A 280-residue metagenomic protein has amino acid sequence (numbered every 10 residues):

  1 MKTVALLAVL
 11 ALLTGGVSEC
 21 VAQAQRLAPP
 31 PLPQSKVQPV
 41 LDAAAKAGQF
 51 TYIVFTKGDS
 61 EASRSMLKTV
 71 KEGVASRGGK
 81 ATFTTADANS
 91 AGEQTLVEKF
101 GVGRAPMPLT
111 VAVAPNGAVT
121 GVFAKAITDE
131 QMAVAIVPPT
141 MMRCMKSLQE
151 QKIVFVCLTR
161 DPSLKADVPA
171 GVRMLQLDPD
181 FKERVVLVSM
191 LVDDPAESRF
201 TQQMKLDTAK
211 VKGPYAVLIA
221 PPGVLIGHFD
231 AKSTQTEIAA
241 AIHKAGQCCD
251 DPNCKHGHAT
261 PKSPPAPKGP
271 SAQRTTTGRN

Functional and structural regions predicted by a protein language model:
M1-A5: Positively charged n-region of N-terminal signal peptides that target proteins for export
L7-G16: Bacterial N-terminal signal peptides
G16-Q23: Sec/Tat signal peptide C-region and signal peptidase I cleavage site
Q23-Q49, A126-Q151, A241-N280: N-terminal leader/targeting and pre-domain segments
L32, F55-K57, G78-Q94, K182-S198: Thiol-based oxidoreductase modules, predominantly thioredoxin-like and allied folds used for disulfide exchange
P39-G73, M145-D180: Local sequence-structure signature of Cys/Sec-based thiol-disulfide redox active-site neighborhoods
Q49-Y52, Q94-A112, K152-V154, F200-P221: Structural micro-motif
L109-M141, I219-C254: Non-catalytic, surface beta->alpha helical segment in thiol-disulfide oxidoreductase systems
